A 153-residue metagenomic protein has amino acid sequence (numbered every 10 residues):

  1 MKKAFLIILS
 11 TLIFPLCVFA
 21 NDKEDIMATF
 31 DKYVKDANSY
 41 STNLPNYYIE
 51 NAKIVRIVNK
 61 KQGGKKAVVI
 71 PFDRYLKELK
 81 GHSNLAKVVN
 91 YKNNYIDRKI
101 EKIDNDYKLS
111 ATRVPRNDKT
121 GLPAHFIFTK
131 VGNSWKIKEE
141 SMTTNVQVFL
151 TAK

Functional and structural regions predicted by a protein language model:
K2-K3, K130: A general lysine-centric signal
K3-F19: Sec-dependent N-terminal signal peptides
L16-N46: Short, low-complexity N-terminal intrinsically disordered segments enriched in polar/charged residues
E24, D97-E101, K153: Exposed acidic/polar residues on beta-strands and adjacent loops within beta-sheet cores, strongest in beta-propeller
Y40-V58: Short, well-ordered alpha-helical segments enriched in acidic and aromatic residues
Q62-K65: Polyampholytic, low-complexity intrinsically disordered segments
A67-K119: Surface-exposed, charged secondary-structure patches
D106-S110, N117-K153: Short beta-strand edge/turn micro-motifs at domain boundaries
